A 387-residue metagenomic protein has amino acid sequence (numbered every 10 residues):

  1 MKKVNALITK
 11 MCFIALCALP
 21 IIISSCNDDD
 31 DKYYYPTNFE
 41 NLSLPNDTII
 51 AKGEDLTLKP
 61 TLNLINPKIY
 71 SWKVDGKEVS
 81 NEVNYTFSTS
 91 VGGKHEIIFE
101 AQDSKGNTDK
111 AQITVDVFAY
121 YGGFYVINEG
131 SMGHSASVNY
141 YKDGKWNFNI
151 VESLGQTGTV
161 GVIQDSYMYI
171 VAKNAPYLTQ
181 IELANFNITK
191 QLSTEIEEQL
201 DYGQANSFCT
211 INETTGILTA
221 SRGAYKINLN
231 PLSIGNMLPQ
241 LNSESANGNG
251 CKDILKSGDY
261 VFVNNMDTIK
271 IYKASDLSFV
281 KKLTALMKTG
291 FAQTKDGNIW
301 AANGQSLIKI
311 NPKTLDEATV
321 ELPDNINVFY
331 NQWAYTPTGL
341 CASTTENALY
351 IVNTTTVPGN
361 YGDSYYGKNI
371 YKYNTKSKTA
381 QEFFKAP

Functional and structural regions predicted by a protein language model:
M1-N5, L16-I49, S104-F124: Bacterial Sec-dependent N-terminal signal peptides
G53-L62: A short beta-strand segment in extracellular, disulfide-stabilized domains
L64-S71: Solvent-exposed loop segments of extracellular immunoglobulin-like
K73-S88: Surface-exposed, flexible coil segments in extracellular/virion-facing regions
K142-G144, E182-F186, N228-L232, K273-L277 (+2 more regions): Short loop/turn segments that connect beta-strands within beta-propeller blades
G144-S153, N187-Q199, S233-S245, S278-L283 (+2 more regions): A short beta-strand motif characteristic of beta-propeller blades
G155-S166, Q199-I211, E244-G258, A285-D296 (+2 more regions): Repeated scaffold domains used in trafficking and secretory/extracellular systems, primarily beta-propellers
